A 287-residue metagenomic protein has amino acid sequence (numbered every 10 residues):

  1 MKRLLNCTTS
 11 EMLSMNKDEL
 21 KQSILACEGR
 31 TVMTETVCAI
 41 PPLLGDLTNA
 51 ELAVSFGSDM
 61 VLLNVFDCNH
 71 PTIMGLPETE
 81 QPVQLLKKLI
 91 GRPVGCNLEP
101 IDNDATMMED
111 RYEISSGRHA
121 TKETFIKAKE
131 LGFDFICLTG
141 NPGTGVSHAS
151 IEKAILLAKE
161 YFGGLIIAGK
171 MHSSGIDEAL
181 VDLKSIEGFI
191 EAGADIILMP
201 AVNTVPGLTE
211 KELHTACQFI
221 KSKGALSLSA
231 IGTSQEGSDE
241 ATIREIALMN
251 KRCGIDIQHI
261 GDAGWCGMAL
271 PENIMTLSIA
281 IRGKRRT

Functional and structural regions predicted by a protein language model:
M1-S14, T36-E152, L165-L183, I190-E191 (+1 more regions): Active-site beta->alpha loop and helix N-cap motifs at the rims of alpha/beta catalytic domains
N16-E28, V54, P82-V94, P100-D102 (+4 more regions): Surface-exposed amphipathic alpha-helices with a cationic face
L47-E51, I176-F189, Q235-I255: Catalytic cores of alpha/beta
F56, N64, L131, Y161 (+8 more regions): Change "in soluble alpha/beta enzymes" to "in soluble alpha/beta proteins
I73-Q84, A216, A263-T287: C-terminal helical cap(s) of enzyme catalytic domains, especially alpha/beta-barrels
P200-A216: A beta-strand-loop signature enriched in Asp, Gly, Thr, and Trp that corresponds to the sialidase/neuraminidase Asp-box
T209-E212, D239-A247, A269-I274: Histidine/acidic-residue-rich catalytic or RNA/ligand-binding cores of hydrolases and nuclease-related proteins
I231, G261-A263: Short beta-alpha connecting loops at secondary-structure transitions that line or flank enzyme active sites
